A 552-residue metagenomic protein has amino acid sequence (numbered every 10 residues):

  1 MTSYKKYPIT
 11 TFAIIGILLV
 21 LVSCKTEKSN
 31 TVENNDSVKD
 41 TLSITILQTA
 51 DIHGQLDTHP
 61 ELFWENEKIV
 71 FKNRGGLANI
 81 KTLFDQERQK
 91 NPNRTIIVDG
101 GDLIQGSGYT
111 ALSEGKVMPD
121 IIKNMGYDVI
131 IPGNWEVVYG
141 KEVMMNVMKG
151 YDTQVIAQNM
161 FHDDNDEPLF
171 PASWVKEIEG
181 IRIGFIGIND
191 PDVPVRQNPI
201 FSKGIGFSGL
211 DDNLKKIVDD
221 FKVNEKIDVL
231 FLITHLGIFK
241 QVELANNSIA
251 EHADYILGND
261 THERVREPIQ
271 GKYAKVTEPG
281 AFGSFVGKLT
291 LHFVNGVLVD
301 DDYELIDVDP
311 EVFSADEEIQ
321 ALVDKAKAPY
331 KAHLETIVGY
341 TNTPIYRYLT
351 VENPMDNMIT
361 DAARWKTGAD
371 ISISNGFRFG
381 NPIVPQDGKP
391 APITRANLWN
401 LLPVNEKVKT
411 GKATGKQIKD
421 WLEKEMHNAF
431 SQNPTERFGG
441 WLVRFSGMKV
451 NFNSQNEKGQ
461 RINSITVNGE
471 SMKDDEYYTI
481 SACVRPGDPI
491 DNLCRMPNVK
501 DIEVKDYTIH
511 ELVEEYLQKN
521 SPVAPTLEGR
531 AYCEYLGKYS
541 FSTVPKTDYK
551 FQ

Functional and structural regions predicted by a protein language model:
T2-F12: Bacterial N-terminal signal peptides that target proteins for export
T2-Y4, E33-L42, Y330, L334: Extreme N-terminus of proteins, especially the signal/transit-peptide cleavage junction and the first residues
V20-S23: C-terminal motif of bacterial Sec signal peptides marking the signal peptidase cleavage site
K25-E311, E318, T350-A362, S372 (+2 more regions): Acidic, metal/ion-coordinating pockets
D40-T45, Q55, D152-N159, D164 (+3 more regions): Feature captures C-terminal
Y273, N342-R347, L402-N405: Flexible glycine/proline-enriched surface loops and loop-helix/loop-strand junctions
D302-S314, T466-E470, R485: Short, solvent-exposed aromatic-acidic interface loops
A332-E352: Glycine-rich phosphate/diphosphate-binding loops and the adjacent beta-loop-alpha structural elements that coordinate
